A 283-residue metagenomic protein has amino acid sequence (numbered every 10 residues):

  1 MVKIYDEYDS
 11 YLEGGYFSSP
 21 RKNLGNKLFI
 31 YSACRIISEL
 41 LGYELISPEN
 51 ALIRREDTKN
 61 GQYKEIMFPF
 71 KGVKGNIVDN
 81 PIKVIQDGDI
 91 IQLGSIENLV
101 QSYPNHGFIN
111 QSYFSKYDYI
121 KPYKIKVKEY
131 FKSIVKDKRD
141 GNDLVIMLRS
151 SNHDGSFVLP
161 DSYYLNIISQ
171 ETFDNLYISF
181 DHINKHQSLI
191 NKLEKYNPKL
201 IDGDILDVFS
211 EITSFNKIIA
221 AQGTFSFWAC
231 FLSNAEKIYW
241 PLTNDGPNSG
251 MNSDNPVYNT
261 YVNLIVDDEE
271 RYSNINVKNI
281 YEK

Functional and structural regions predicted by a protein language model:
M1-R54: N-terminal pre-catalytic "stem/leader" segment of glycosyltransferase-like enzymes
V2, L41-E44, D140-D143, F173-N175 (+2 more regions): Short coil/turn segments at beta-strand junctions that form active-site/ligand-binding loops
K3, S10-E13, N50-F173, I183 (+2 more regions): Secretory-pathway luminal glycosyltransferase catalytic domains
K3-E7, E44-N50, V145-M147, Y177-S179 (+2 more regions): A structural signal for short, well-ordered beta-strand segments and their strand-loop junctions that often border
F17-R21, G155-V158, N248-G250: Short, flexible/disordered intra-domain loops and linkers
L24, T172-Y258: Donor-binding and catalytic core of enzymes assembling or modifying cell-surface/extracellular glycoconjugates
N26-F29, A33, P160-Y163, F225: Conserved alpha-helical elements of sugar-nucleotide-dependent glycosyltransferases
